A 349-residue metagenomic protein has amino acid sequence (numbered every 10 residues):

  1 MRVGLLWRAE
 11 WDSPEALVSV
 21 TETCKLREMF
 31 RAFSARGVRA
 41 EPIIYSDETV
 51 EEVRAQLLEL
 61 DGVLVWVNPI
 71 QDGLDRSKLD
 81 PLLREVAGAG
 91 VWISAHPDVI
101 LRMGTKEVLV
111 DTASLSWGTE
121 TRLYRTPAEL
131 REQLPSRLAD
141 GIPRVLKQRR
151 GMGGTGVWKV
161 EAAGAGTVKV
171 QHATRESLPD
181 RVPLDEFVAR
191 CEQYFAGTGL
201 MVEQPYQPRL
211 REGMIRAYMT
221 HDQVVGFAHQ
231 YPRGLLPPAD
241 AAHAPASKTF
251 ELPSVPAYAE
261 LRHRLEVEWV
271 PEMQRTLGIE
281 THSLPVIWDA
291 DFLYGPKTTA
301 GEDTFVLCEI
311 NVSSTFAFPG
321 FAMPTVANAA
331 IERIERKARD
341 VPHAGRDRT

Functional and structural regions predicted by a protein language model:
M1-W7, R84-G90, P97-V202, P208-E212: Active-site nucleotide/adenylate-binding loops and adjacent lid/helix of ATP-dependent enzymes
E10-D12, V18-Q133: Conserved N-proximal alpha/beta basic substrate-recognition cap immediately N-terminal to, or forming the N-lobe
E10-W11, E48, P69-I70, I100 (+5 more regions): Short, solvent-exposed loop/turn segments at secondary-structure junctions
A16-V18, F321-A322: Short, solvent-exposed loop/turn segments at secondary-structure boundaries
R36-V38, W117, T198, I279-V286: Short secondary-structure junctions
I142, T155, K159-G278, L293-P296 (+1 more regions): Phosphate-binding site of ATP-dependent enzymes
E260, G278-D289, L293-T349: C-terminal active-site "lid" helix and adjoining low-complexity regulatory extension at the edge of ATP-using catalytic
